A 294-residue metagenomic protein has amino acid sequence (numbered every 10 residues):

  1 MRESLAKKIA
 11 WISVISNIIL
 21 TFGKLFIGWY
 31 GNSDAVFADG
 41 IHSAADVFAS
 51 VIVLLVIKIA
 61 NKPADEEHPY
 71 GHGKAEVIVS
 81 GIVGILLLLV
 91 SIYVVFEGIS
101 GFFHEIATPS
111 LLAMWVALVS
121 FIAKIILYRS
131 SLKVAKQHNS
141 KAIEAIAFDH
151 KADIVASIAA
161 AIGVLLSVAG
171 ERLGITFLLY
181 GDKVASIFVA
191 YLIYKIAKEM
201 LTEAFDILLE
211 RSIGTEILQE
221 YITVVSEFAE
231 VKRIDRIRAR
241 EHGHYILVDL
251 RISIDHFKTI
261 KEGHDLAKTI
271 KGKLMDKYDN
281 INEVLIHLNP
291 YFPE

Functional and structural regions predicted by a protein language model:
R2-S16, G23, Y30-I41, A45-E294: Alpha-helical transmembrane segments and adjacent TM-loop junctions that form the membrane-embedded core of multi-pass
